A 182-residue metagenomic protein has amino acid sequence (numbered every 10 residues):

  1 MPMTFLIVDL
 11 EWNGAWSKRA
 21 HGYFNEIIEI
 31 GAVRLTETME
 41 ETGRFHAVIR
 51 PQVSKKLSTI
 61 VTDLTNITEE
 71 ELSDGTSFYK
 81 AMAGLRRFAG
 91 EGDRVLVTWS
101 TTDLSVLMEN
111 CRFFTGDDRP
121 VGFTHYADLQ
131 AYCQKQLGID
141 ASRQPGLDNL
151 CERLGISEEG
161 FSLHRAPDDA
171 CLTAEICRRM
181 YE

Functional and structural regions predicted by a protein language model:
M1-M39: Entry/capping segment at the start of metal-dependent catalytic domains with acidic active-site entry clusters
T4-V8, R44-F45, L85: Residue-level detection of beta-strand scaffold positions
F24-I30, R34-T65, R87-E182: Metal-dependent phosphoesterase core characteristic of DEDDh/y 3'-5' exonuclease domains
L64-G84: Metal-dependent phosphoesterase signature
